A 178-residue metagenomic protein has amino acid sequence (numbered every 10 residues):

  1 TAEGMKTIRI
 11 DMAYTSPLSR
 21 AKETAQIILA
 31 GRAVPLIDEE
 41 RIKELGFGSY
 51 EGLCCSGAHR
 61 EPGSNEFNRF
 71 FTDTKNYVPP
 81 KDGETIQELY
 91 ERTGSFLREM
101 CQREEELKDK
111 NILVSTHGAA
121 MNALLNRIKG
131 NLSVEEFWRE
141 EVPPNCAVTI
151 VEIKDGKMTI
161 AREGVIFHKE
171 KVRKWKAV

Functional and structural regions predicted by a protein language model:
T1-A33, D38: Active-site-proximal alpha-helix that buttresses catalytic centers in soluble enzyme cores
M5-R9, M100-K110: Glycine-rich phosphate-binding loop signature in dinucleotide/nucleotide-binding domains
T15-S16, E91, S115-T116: Short beta-strand scaffold positions
I27, A123-R127: Active-site signature of alpha/beta-hydrolase-fold catalytic machinery across serine- and Asp/Cys-nucleophile hydrolases
G31-G94, R162: Phosphate-handling substructures
L45-H59, E106-K110, N126-V178: Acidic, low-complexity terminal tails and accessory targeting/binding regions of phosphate-metabolizing enzymes
S95, E104, I112-A119: His/acidic metal-ligating clusters that form di-metal
G118-N122, T159: GST superfamily/GST-like fold recognition
